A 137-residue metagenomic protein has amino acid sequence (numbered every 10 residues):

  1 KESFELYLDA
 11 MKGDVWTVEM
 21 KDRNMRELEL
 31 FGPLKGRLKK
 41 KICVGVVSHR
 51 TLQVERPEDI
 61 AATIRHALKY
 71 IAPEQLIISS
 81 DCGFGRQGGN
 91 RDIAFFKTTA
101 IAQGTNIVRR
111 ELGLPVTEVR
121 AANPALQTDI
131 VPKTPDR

Functional and structural regions predicted by a protein language model:
K1-R137: Domain-level signal for soluble alpha/beta catalytic cores
